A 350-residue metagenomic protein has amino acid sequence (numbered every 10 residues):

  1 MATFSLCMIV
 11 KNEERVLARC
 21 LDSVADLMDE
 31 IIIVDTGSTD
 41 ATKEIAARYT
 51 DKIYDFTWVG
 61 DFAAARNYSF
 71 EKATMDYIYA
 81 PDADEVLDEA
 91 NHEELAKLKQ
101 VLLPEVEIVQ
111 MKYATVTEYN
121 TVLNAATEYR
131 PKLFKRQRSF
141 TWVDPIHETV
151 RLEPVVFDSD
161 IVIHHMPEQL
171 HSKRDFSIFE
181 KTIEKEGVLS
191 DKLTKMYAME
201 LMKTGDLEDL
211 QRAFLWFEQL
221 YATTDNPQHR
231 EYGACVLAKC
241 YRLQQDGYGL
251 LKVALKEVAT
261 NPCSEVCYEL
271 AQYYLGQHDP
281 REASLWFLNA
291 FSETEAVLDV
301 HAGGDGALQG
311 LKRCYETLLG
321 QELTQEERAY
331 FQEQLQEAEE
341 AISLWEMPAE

Functional and structural regions predicted by a protein language model:
M1-S23, E350: N-proximal low-complexity "stem/linker" segments adjacent to membrane-targeting elements
R15-A18, D40-Y49: Acidic helix N-cap motif at the loop->helix transition within catalytic regions of sugar-transfer enzymes
S23, D35-I45, W58, D82: A conserved acidic beta->alpha catalytic loop
E44-Y68, K72: Conserved donor nucleotide-binding strand/loop of the catalytic core
A64-F70, P81, D88-E208, R212-F217: Catalytic-site signature of metal-activated, phosphate-bearing donor transferases, centered on the GT-A/GT-A-like
I78: Short aromatic/hydrophobic "clamp" motif used to bind/position activated sugar donors
